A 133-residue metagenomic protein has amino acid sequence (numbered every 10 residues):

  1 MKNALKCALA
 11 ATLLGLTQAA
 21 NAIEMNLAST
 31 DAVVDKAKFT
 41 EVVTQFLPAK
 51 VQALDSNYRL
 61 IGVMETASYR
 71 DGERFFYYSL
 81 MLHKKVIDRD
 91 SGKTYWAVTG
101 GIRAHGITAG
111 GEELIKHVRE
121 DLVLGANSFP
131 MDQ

Functional and structural regions predicted by a protein language model:
K2-A49, M131-Q133: A structural "domain/chain start" motif
A28-T30, I61-V63, H105: A structural detector for beta-sheet-dominated domains
D31, D35, F39, G72 (+1 more regions): Extracytoplasmic/periplasmic, Sec-exported soluble proteins
K36, T40-T44, P48, L80 (+3 more regions): Extracytoplasmic/secreted envelope proteins and their assembly/folding machinery, especially bacterial periplasmic
L47-M81: A short, hydrophobic beta-strand-centered structural micro-motif
L82-V86: Residue-level signal for short segments within beta-strands and strand-turn junctions of well-structured beta-sheet
I87-D132: Short secondary-structure boundary motifs at beta->alpha junctions and helix caps
